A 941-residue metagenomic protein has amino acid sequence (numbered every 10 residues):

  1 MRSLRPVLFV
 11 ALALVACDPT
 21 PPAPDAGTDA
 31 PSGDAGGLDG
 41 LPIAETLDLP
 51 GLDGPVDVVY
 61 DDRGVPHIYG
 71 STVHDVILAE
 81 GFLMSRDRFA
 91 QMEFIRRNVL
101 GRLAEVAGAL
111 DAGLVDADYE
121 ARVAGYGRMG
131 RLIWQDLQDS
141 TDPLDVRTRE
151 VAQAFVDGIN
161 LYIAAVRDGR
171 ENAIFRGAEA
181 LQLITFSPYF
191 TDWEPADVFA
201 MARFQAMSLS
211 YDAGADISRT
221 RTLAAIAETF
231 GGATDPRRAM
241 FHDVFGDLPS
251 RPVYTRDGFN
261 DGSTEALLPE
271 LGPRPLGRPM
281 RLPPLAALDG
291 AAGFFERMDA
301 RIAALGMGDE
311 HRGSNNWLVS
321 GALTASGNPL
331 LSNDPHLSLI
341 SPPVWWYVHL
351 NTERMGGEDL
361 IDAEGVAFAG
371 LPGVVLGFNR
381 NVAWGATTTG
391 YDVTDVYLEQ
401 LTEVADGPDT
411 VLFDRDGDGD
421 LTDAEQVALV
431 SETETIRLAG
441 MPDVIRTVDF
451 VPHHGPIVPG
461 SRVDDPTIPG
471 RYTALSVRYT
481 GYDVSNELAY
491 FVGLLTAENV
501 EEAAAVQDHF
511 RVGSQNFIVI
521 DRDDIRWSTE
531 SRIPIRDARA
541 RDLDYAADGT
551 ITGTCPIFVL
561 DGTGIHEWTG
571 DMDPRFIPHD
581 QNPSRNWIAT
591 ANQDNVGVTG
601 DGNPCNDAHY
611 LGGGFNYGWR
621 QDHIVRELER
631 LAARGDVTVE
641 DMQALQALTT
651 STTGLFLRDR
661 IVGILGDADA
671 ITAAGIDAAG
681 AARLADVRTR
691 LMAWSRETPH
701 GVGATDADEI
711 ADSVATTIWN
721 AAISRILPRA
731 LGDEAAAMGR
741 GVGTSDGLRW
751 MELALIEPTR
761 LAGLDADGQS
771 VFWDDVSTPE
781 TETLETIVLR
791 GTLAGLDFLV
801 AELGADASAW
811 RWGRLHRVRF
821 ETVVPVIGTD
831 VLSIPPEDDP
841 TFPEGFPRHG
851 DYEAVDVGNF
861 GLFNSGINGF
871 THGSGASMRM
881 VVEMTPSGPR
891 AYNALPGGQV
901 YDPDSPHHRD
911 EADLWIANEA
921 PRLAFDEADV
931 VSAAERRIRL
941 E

Functional and structural regions predicted by a protein language model:
P6-A16: Bacterial N-terminal signal peptides
L14-D39: Ser/Thr-rich, Pro/Gly/Ala-heavy low-complexity intrinsically disordered linkers and tails of secreted extracellular
G37-L330, P335, S341-P342, M355 (+2 more regions): Substrate-recognition/specificity elements adjacent to catalytic centers across diverse enzyme folds
D75-A117, A121, I133, G385-D443 (+3 more regions): Gly/Pro-rich active-site capping loops and adjacent beta-alpha segments that organize cofactor/substrate pockets
L350-G373, G377-I557: Glycine- and hydrophobic-rich flexible loops that cap the catalytic core of alpha/beta enzyme folds
T473, F510-L631, G680, T698 (+3 more regions): Hydrophobic alpha-helical segments
G600-A673, D677, E782-E941: Terminal end segments
D706-G804: Charged, long alpha-helical assembly modules
